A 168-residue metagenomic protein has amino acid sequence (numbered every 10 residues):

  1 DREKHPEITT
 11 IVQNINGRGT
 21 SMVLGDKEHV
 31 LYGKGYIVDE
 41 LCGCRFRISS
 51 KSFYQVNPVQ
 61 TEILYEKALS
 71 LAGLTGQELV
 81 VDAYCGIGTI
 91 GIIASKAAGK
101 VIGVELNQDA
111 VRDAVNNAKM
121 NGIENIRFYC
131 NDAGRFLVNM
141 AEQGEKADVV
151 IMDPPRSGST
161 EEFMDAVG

Functional and structural regions predicted by a protein language model:
R2-G168: Rossmann-like S-adenosyl-L-methionine
